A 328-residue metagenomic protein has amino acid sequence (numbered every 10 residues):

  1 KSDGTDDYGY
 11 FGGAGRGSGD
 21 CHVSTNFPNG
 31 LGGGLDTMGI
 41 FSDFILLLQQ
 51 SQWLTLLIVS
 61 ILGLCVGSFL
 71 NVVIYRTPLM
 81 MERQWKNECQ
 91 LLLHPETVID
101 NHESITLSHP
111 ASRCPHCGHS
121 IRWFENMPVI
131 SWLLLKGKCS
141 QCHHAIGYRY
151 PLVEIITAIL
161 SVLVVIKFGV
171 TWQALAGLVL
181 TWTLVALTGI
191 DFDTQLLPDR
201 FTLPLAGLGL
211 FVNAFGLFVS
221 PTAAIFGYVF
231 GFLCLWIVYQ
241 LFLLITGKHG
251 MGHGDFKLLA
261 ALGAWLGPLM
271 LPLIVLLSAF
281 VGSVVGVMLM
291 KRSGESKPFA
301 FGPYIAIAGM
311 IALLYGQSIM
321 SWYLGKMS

Functional and structural regions predicted by a protein language model:
S2-D7, F11-N29, T37: Acidic, proline/serine/threonine- and glycine-rich low-complexity intrinsically disordered segments
S2-G12, H253-G254, M290-I311: Interfacial loop-to-transmembrane junctions
G30, D43, V59, Q173-V281 (+1 more regions): Functional transmembrane core segments of multi-pass inner-membrane proteins
L54-L79: N-terminal signal-anchor transmembrane alpha helix
L70, I74, L160, V164 (+9 more regions): Alpha-helical membrane-inserting segments
N71-R76, K136-H144, L184-T194, Y239-H249 (+1 more regions): C-terminal ends of transmembrane helices
R76-R149: Membrane-proximal soluble regions of multi-pass membrane proteins
G147-V153, D199: Select subsegments of transmembrane alpha-helices in polytopic membrane proteins, especially boundary-proximal
